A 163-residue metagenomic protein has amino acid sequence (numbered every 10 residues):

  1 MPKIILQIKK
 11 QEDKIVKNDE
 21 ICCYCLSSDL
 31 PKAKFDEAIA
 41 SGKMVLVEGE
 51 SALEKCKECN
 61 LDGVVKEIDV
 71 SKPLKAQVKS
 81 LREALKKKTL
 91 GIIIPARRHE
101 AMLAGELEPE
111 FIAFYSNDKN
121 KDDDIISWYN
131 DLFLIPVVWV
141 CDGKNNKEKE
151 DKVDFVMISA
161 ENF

Functional and structural regions predicted by a protein language model:
M1-P73, R82-L90, P95-R98, L103-E110 (+2 more regions): Conserved N-terminal beta1-alpha1 strand-loop-helix module at the mouth
V78, G105-E106, E110-F163: Active-site/ligand-binding-proximal alpha/beta "capping" segment
